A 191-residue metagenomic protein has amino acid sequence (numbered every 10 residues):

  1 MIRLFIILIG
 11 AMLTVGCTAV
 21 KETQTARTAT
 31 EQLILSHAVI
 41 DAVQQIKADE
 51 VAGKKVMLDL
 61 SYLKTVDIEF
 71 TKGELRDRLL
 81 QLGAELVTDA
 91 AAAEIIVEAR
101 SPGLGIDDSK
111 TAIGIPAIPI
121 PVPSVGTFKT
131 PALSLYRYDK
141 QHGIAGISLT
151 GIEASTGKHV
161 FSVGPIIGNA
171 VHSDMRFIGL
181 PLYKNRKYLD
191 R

Functional and structural regions predicted by a protein language model:
F5-V15: Bacterial N-terminal signal peptides
L13-V15, A38, A145: Generic detector of short, well-ordered, non-transmembrane alpha-helical segments enriched in hydrophobic residues
C17-L80, I178, N185-R191: A structural "domain/chain start" motif
S61, G164-P165: Short, well-ordered beta-to-alpha junction loops that form the rim of enzyme active sites and present histidine/acidic
D77, Q81-L86, A90-T156, I166-R191: Surface-exposed short loop/turn segments
V160-S162: Aromatic (tryptophan-biased) beta-strands that constitute blades/sheets of beta-rich domains
